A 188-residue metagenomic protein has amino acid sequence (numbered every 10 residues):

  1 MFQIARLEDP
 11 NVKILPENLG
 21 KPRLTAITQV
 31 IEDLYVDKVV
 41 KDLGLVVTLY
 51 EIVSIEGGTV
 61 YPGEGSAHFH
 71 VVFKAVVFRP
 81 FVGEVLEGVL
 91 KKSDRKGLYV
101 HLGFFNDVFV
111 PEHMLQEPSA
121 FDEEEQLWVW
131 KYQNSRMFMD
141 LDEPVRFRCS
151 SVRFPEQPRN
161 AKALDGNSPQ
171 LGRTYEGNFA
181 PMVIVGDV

Functional and structural regions predicted by a protein language model:
M1-E87, K91-V188: Single-stranded RNA-binding regions, centering on S1/OB-family and related RNA-binding modules
